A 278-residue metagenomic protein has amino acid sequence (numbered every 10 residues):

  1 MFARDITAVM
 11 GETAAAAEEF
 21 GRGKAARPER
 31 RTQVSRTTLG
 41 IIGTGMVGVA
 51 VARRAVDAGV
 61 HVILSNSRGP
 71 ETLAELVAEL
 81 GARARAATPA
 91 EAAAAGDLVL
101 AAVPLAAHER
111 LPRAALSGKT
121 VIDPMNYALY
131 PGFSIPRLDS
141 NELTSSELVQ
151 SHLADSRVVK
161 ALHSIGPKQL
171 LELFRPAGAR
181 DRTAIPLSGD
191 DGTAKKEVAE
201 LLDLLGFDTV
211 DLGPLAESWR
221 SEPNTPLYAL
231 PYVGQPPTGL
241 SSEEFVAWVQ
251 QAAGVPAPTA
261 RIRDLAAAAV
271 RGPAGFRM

Functional and structural regions predicted by a protein language model:
F20, R27-E79: NAD(P)+-binding Rossmann beta1-loop-alpha1 motif at the extreme N-terminus of oxidoreductases
S35-T38, G118, R182: Phosphate-coordination loops involved in phosphoryl transfer and adenosine-cofactor binding
G81-R83, T88-F133: Rossmann-like NAD(P)-binding element
A86, R157-A161, V210-L212: General beta-strand structural signal in soluble alpha/beta enzymes
R113-G118, L153, A177-A179: Short, conserved loop/helix-junction motifs that constitute active-site signature segments in enzyme catalytic cores
M125-G166, L173: Rossmann-fold NAD(P)-binding glycine/threonine-rich loop
R180-M278: Active-site-lining helix/loop region of Rossmann-like oxidoreductase modules
